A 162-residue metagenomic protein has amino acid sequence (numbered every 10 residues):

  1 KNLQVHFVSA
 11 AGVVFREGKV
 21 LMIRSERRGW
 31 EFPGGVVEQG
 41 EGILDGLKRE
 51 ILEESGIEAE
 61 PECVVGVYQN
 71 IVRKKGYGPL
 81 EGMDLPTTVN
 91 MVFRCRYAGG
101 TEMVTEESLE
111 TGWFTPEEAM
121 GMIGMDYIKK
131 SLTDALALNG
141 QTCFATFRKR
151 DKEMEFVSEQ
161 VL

Functional and structural regions predicted by a protein language model:
K1-A11, E17, G82-M83: Acidic, metal-coordinating catalytic segment for phosphate/diphosphate chemistry, firing primarily on the Nudix
S25: Short loop/turn segments immediately following the C-termini of beta-strands
R28: Short, solvent-exposed loop/turn segments at secondary-structure junctions
E31-G35: A short gly/proline-enriched turn/hairpin at secondary-structure junctions
V37-P61, I71-Y127, Q160-L162: Unchanged
V64-V67: Residue-level recognition of beta-strand microenvironments
L132-L162: Charged phosphate-binding loop/patch that engages nucleotide di/tri-phosphates or the phosphate backbone of nucleic
